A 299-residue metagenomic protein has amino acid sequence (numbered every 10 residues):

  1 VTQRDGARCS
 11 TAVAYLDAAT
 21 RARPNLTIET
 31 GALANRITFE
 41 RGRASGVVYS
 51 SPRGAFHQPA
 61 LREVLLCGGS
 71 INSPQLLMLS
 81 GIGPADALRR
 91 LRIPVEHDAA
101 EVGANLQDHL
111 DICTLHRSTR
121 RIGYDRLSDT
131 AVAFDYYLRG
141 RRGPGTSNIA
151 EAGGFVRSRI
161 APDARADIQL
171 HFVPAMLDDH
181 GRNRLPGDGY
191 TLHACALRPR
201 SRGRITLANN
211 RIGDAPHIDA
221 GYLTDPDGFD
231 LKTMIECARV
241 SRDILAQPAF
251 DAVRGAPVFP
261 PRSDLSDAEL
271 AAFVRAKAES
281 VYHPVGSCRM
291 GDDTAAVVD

Functional and structural regions predicted by a protein language model:
V1-A44, V48-P52, C113-A133, P261: Conserved redox-cofactor binding core of oxidoreductases
V1-C9, V13, A100, R121-R126 (+3 more regions): Glycine-rich active-site loop/strand segments that organize a redox cofactor
L16-T20, L77, A85, I235-R242 (+1 more regions): Non-transmembrane alpha-helical segments in soluble domains of secreted/periplasmic/extracellular proteins
R53-C67, I71: Core beta-strand elements of the Rossmann-like FAD/NAD(P) dinucleotide-binding domain in flavoenzyme oxidoreductases
E63, S70-P84: Alpha-helical support elements that line or immediately flank enzyme active sites and cofactor-binding pockets
P74, P84-P186, D243-A249, R262-A268 (+2 more regions): Mid-to-C-terminal "cap/lid" subdomains and adjacent gly/pro-rich loops that border and regulate access to redox
I93, N210-D299: C-terminal lid/capping helical subdomain adjacent to the catalytic/cofactor pocket in oxidative enzymes
A166-K232: Active-site beta-strand/loop architecture of penicillin-binding DD-peptidases
